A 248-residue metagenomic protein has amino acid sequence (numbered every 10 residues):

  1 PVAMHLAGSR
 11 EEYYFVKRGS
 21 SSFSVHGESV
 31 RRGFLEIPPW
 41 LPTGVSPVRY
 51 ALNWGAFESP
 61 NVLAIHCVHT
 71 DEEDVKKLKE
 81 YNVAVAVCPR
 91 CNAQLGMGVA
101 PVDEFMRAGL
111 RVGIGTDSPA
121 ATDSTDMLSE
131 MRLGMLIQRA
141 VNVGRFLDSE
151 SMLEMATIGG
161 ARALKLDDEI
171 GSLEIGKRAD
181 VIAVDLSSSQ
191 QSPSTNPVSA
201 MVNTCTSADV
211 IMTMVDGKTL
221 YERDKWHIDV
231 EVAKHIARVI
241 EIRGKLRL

Functional and structural regions predicted by a protein language model:
P1-A84, G96-V112, D168: Histidine/acidic residue-rich metal-binding segments in metalloenzymes
H5, A64, L78, V85 (+5 more regions): Conserved, mostly hydrophobic/aromatic
L6, T157-L248: Active-site microenvironment of metallo-dependent hydrolases
A7-G8, P89-A93, S118-A120: Short, acidic/turn-prone active-site loops that include or flank metal/cofactor- and phosphate-binding residues
N53-S59, D103-S188, T204-T206, M214: His/Asp/Glu-enriched, well-ordered alpha-helical/loop segment that forms or immediately abuts the divalent-metal
V68-H69, N92, A121, W226: Short, surface-exposed acidic/glycine-rich loop or hinge patches that mediate macromolecular interfaces
A93-G96, A163-K165: Active-site glycine- and acidic-residue-rich loops that bind and position anionic ligands or nucleotide-like cofactors
Q94-V99, D123-T125, P193: Short, charged, surface-exposed secondary-structure boundary motifs
